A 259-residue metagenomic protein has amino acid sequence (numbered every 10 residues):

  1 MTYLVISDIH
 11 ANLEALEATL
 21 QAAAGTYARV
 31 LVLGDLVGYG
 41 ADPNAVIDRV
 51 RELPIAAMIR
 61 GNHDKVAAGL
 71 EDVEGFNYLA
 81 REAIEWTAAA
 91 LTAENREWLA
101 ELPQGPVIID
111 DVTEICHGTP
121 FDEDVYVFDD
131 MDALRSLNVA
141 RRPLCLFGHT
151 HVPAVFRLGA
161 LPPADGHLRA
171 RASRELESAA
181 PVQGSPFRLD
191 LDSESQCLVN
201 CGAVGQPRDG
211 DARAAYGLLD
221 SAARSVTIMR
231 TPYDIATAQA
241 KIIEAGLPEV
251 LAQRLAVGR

Functional and structural regions predicted by a protein language model:
M1-A56: N-terminal active-site segment of His-dependent metallophosphoesterases
M1-L4, V107-E114, L191-L198: Beta-strand-turn-beta hairpins that frame and shape the catalytic cleft of phosphate-ester-processing enzymes
I6-S7, V30-D35, A57-N62, C116 (+2 more regions): Active-site neighborhood of phospho(di)ester-bond hydrolases with catalytic His/Asp-centered motifs
H10-A15, G38-G40, H63-A68, V107-I108 (+4 more regions): Active-site environment of divalent metal-dependent phosphoester hydrolases
A23-A28, I109-D110, V139-R141, L191-S193: Glycine-rich phosphate-binding loop signature in dinucleotide/nucleotide-binding domains
V46-I47, L53-C116, P120-R141: Active-site neighborhood of divalent metal-dependent phosphoester bond hydrolases
N138-R171: Hydrophobic, aromatic-enriched interface-forming segments
L161-R259: Acidic, His/Gly-rich catalytic cores of divalent-metal-dependent hydrolytic chemistry
